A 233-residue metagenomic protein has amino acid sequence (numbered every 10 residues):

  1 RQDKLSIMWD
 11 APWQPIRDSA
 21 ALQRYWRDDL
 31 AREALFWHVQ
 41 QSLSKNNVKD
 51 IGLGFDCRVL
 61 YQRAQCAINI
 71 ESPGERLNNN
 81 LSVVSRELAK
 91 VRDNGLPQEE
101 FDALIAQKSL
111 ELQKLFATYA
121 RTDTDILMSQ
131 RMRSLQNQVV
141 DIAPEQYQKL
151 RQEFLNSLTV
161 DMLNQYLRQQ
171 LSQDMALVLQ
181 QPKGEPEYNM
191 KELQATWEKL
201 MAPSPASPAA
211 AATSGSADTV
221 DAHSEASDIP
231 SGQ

Functional and structural regions predicted by a protein language model:
R1-Q2, Q14, L115, G184-T219: An aromatic/glycine/proline-enriched structural segment found at the starts of mature extracellular/organellar domains
Q2-Q23, V39-S157, D174-P182, Q233: M16 family metallopeptidases and their MPP-like homologs
L22-R24, D28-R32: Long, His/Glu/Asp-enriched segments that create or flank divalent metal/ion-associated functional microenvironments
D29, V84, L163: Divalent metal-coordination and catalytic microenvironments
L30, A34-L35, N69: Noncatalytic, helix-rich "gating/capping" subdomain that lines the substrate-entry/channel surface of large enzyme
L158-Q165: A short, acidic, amphipathic alpha-helical segment used as a generic capping/interface helix at domain edges
L167-Q170: Amphipathic heptad-repeat coiled-coil/leucine-zipper-like oligomerization helices
A217-G232: Edge strands and adjacent loops of beta-rich recognition modules
